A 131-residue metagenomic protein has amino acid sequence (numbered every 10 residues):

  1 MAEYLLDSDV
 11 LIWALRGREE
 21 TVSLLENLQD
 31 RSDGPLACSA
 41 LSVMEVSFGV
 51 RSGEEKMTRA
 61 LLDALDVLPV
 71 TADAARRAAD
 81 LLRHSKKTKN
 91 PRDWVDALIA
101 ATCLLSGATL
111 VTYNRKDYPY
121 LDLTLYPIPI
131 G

Functional and structural regions predicted by a protein language model:
M1-C38, S47-D63, G131: Short, well-structured N-terminal submotif of metal-dependent ribonuclease cores
M1-E3, A100-G131: Acidic, PIN/NYN-like endoribonuclease modules and their adjacent C-terminal/linker elements
D7, C38-S39, R92-D93, N114-R115: Histidine- and aromatic-rich ligand-binding microenvironments
D7-S8, V46, A78, C103: Generic structural signal for small/hydrophobic residues in well-ordered secondary structure, especially within
V10-L11, S42, A74, I99 (+1 more regions): Alpha-helix capping/helix-boundary segments
T21-V22, V43, E55-T58, A75-A78 (+1 more regions): A general structural signal for well-ordered alpha-helical segments in protein cores
A37, L68, Y126: General small-molecule cofactor/ligand-binding pocket signal
D66-Y113: Active-site neighborhoods of divalent-metal-dependent phosphate/nucleic-acid chemistry enzymes
